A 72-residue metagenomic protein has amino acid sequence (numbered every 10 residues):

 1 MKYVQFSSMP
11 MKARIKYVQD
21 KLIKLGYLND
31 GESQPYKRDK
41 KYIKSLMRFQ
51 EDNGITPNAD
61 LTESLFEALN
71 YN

Functional and structural regions predicted by a protein language model:
M1-Y36: Acidic, Ser/Thr/Pro/Gly-enriched interdomain connector segments
L22-N29, F49-P57, L69: Sec/Tat-exported extracytoplasmic proteins
Q34, P57-L61: Short, surface-exposed helix-loop/turn micro-motifs enriched in polar/charged residues
L46: Conserved hydrophobic/aromatic packing and binding residues within compact polymer-binding modules
F66-N72: Short, basic amphipathic alpha-helical segments that act as recognition/interaction helices in nucleic-acid-binding
